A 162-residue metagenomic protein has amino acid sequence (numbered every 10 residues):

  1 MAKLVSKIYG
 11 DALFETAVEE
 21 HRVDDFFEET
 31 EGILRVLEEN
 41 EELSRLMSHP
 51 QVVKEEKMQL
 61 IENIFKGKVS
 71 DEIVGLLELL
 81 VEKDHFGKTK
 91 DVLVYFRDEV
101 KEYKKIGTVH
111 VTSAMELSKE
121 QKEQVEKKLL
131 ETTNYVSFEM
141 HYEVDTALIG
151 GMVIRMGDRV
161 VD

Functional and structural regions predicted by a protein language model:
M1-V161: Elongated, mostly alpha-helical coiled-coil "stalk/stator" tethers of large membrane protein machines
